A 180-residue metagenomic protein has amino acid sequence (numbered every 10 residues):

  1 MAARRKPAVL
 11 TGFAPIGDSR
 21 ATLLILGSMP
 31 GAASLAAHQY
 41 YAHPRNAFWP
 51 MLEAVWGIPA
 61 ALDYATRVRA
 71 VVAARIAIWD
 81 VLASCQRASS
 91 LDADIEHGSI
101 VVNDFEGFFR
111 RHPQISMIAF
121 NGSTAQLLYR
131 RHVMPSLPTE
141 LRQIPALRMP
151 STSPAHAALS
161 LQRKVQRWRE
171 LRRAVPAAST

Functional and structural regions predicted by a protein language model:
M1-D18, H43-P44, L91-N103, R130-T180: C-terminal capping/extension of enzyme domains
R20-A21, Q114-I115, Q143: A general structural motif
T22-S28: Short, hydrophobic/glycine-enriched beta-strand segments
P30-A33, A47, A83-R87, S123-L127 (+1 more regions): Short, solvent-exposed loop/turn segments at secondary-structure junctions
A33-E96: Short, surface-exposed acidic-centric catalytic microdomains
L52, L128-Y129: Hydrophobic packing residues within well-ordered alpha-helices of enzyme cores
A73-L128: Internal catalytic-core helix/loop-beta-alpha segment that presents or stabilizes conserved functional determinants
